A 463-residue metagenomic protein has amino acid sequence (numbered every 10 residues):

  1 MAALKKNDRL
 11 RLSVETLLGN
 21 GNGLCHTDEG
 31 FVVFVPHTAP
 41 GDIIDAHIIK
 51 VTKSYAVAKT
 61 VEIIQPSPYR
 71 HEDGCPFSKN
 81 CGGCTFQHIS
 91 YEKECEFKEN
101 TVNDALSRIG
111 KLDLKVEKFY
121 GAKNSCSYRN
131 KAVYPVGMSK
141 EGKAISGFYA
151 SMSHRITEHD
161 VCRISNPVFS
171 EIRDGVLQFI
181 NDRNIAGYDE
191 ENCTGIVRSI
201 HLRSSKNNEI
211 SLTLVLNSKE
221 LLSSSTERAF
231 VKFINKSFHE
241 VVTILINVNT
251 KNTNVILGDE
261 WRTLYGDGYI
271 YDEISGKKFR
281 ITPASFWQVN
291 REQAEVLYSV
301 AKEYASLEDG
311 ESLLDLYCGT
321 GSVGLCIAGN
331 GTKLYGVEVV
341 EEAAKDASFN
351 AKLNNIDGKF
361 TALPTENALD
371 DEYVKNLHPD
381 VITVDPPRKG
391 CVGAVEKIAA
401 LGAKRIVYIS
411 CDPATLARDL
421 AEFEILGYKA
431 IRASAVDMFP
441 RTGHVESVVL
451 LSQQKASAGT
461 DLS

Functional and structural regions predicted by a protein language model:
M1-F77, T365: Terminal RNA-binding accessory module
A2-S13, G19, L221-S463: Rossmann-like S-adenosyl-L-methionine
G23-D28, G147-A150, T213-V215, A347: Short, acidic/hydrophobic/Gly-rich beta-strand patch recurrent on exposed beta strands that often constitutes part
V61-D73, K79-A186, E220: Extended interfacial segments that mediate partner engagement and assembly in macromolecular machines
E117-S125, E190-E191, V197-S199, A435-M438: Short, solvent-exposed loop/turn elements at beta->coil junctions and helix N-caps that rim active or binding pockets
C126-N130, K206-N208, G443-H444: A short, glycine/Asx- and small/polar-enriched loop/turn that sits immediately N-terminal to a beta-strand
I156-R198, S204, S218-L245: Internal alpha/beta scaffold segment
L202, N208-S218, K278-T282: Short, aliphatic-rich beta-strand segments
